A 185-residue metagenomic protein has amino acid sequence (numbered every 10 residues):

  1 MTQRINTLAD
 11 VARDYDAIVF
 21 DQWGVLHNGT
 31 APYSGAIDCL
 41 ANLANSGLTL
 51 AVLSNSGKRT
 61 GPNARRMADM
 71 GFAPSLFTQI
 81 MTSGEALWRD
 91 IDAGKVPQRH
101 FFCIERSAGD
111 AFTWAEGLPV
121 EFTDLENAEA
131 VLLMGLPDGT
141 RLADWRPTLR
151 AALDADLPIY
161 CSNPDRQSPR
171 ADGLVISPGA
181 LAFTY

Functional and structural regions predicted by a protein language model:
M1-Y185: HAD-like aspartate-dependent phosphatase fold
